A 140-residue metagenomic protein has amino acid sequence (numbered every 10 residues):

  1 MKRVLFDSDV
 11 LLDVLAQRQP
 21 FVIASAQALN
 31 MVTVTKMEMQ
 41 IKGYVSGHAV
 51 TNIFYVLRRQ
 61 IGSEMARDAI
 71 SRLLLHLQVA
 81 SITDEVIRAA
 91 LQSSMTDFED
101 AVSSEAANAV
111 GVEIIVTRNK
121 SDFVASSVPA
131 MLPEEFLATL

Functional and structural regions predicted by a protein language model:
M1-V45, R58-M65, A125, T139-L140: Short, well-structured N-terminal submotif of metal-dependent ribonuclease cores
D7-S8, S46, N119, P133: A secondary-structure boundary/capping signal
L11, V50, I87, F123 (+1 more regions): A generic structural signal for short hydrophobic patches within well-formed alpha-helices
Q17, Y44, A69-S94: Acidic catalytic patch
H76, N108-L140: Acidic, PIN/NYN-like endoribonuclease modules and their adjacent C-terminal/linker elements
T96-E99: Glycine-rich anion/phosphate-binding loops
S103: Short active-site alpha-helical segment characteristic of glycosyltransferases and processive polysaccharide synthases
